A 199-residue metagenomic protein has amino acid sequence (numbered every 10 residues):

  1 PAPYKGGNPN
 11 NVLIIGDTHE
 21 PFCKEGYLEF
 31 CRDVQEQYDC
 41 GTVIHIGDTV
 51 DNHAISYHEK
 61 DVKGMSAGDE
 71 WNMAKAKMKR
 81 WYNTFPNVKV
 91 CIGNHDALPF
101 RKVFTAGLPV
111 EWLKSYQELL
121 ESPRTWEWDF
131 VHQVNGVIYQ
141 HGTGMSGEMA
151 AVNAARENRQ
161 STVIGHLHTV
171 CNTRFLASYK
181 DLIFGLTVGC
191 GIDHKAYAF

Functional and structural regions predicted by a protein language model:
P3-L13, H132-I138: Beta-strand-turn-beta hairpins that frame and shape the catalytic cleft of phosphate-ester-processing enzymes
Y4, Q35, A154-A155: Structural motif
G7-P9, D39, T84, N135 (+2 more regions): Residue-level preference for short coil/turn positions at secondary-structure junctions
N11, I15-S122: Core catalytic region of metal-dependent phosphoesterases/phosphodiesterases, especially metallo-beta-lactamase-like
L13, K89, P123-W128, Q140 (+1 more regions): General small-molecule cofactor/ligand-binding pocket signal
N87-D96, D129-I138, C171-N172: Short secondary-structure transition/capping segments
Q117-V134: Short acidic low-complexity segments
G136-F199: Conserved beta-sheet core of the metallophosphoesterase superfamily
